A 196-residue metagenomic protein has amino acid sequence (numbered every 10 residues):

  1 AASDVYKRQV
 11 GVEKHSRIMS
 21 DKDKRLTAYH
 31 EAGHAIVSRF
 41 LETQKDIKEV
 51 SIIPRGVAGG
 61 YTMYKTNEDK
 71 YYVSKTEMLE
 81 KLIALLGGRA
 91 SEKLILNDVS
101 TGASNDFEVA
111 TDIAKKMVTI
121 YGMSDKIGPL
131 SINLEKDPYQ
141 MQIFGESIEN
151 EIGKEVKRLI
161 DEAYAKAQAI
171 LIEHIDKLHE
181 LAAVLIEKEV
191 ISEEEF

Functional and structural regions predicted by a protein language model:
A2-Y6: Short, small-residue-biased leader/transition segments that mark boundaries at the very start of proteins
R8-Q9, L86: Hydrophobic aliphatic residues
V10-K14: Hydrophobic alpha-helical transmembrane segments of multi-pass inner membrane proteins, especially in bacterial systems
S16-L26: Short pre-active-site segment immediately N-terminal to the catalytic Zn-binding motif
R25-Y29, A35-F196: Soluble catalytic regions of large protease machineries
